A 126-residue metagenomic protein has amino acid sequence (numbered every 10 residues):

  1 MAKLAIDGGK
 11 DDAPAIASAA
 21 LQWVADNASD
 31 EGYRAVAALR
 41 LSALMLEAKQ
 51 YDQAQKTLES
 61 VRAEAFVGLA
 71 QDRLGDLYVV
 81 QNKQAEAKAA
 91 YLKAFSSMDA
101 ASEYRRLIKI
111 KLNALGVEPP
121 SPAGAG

Functional and structural regions predicted by a protein language model:
G8-D11, A48, Q81, P119: Structural motif corresponding to the intra-repeat A-B loop/turn of tetratricopeptide repeats
A13-I16, S29-Y33, F66, E103-R106: Structural signature of alpha-solenoid helical repeat junctions
A25, A63, N82-E103, N113: TPR/TPR-like (Sel1-like) alpha-helical repeat modules
